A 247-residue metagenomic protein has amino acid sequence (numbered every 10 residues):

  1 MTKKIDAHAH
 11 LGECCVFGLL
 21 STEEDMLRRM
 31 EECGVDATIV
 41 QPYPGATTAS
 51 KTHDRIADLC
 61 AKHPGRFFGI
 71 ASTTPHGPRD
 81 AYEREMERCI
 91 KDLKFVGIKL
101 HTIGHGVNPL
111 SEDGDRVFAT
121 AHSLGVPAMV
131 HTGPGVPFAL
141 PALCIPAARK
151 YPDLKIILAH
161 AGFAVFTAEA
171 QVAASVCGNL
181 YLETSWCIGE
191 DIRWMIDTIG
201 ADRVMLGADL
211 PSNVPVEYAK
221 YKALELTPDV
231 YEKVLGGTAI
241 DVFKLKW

Functional and structural regions predicted by a protein language model:
M1-H10, L19-A37, R203, V214-W247: Mid-to-C-terminal alpha-helical segments outside catalytic/metal-binding sites
H8, M30, I56, C60 (+9 more regions): Conserved, mostly hydrophobic/aromatic
H8-C14, H131, H160: Histidine-centered divalent metal-coordination motifs
L11-G12, P134, F163, S212: Short active-site segment of divalent metal-dependent hydrolases/proteases that encodes the spacing between
D25-R29, T52-L59, E85-C89, D113-V117 (+4 more regions): A general structural detector for well-ordered alpha-helical segments in enzyme core domains, enriched
D36-A37, T47-M129, G135: Active-site gating/metal-coordination segments in enzymes
Q41, H101, G207: Conserved residues at the C-terminal ends of beta-strands
L93-G97, V107-M205: Catalytic pocket-lining loop regions of alpha/beta-barrel enzymes, especially the amidohydrolase/enolase/GH5 lineages
